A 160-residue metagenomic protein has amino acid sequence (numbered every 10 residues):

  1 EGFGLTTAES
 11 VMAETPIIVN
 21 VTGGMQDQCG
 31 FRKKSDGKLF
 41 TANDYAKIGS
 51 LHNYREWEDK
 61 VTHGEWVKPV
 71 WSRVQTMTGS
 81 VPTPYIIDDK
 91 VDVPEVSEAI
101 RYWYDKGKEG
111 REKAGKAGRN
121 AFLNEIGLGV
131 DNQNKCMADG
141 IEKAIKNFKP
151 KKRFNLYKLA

Functional and structural regions predicted by a protein language model:
E1-G2, I17, G23-G24, Q75 (+2 more regions): Short, solvent-exposed loop/turn segments at secondary-structure junctions
E1-G4, V11: Short glycine/acidic-rich beta->alpha loop that forms part of the nucleotide-sugar donor binding site in diverse
G4, M25-C29, F122: Short catalytic/ligand-binding loop motif for oxyanion handling, primarily in non-cytosolic enzymes, centered on
A8-M12, P16, G23-D27: Short alpha-helical segment that forms part of, or immediately flanks, the ligand-binding pocket in carbohydrate-active
P16-V19, G30, D36-K38: Short hydrophobic beta-strand element within catalytic cores of glycosyltransferases and related nucleotide-activated
N20-V21, D27, Y45, G49 (+1 more regions): Conserved acidic donor-binding loop of glycosyltransferase catalytic domains
T41-N43: Conserved Class I S-adenosyl-L-methionine
H52-A160: C-terminal amphipathic helix plus adjacent low-complexity, charged tail appended to glycosyltransferase catalytic
